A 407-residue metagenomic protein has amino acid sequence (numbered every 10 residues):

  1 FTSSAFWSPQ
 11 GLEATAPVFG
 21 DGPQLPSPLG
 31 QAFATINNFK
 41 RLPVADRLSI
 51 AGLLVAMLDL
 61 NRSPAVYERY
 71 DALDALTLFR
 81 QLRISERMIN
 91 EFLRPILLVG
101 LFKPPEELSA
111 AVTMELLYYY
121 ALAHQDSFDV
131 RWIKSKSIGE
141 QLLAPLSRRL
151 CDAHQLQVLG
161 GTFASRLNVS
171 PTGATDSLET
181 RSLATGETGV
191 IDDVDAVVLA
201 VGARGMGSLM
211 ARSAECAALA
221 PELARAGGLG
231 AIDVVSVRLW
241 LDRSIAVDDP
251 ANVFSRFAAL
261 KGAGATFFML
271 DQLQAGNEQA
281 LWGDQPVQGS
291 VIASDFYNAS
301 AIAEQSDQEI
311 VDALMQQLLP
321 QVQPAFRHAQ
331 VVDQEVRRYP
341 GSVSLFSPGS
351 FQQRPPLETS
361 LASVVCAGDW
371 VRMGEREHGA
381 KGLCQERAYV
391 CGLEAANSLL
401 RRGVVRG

Functional and structural regions predicted by a protein language model:
F1-A56, P64-A65: Dinucleotide-binding Rossmann-like beta1-alpha1 core, especially the glycine-rich loop that anchors the ADP
S49-S177, R181-A184, D193: Active-site/ligand-binding neighborhood in enzyme catalytic cores
L98-L101, Q317-T359: Flavin (FAD/FMN) cofactor-binding core of flavoprotein oxidoreductases
I133-K134, T162-I292, Y297-A303, D312-A313 (+2 more regions): Mid-domain catalytic core of redox enzymes that form a hydrophobic substrate pocket/lid adjacent to a catalytic redox
L150, D195, A396-R406: Short, hydrophobic alpha-helical segments
Q157-L159, V332-E335, V365: General small-molecule cofactor/ligand-binding pocket signal
Q279-Q285, P340-H378: FAD-binding beta-loop-beta segment adjacent to the flavin cofactor pocket
R372-L399, G403: A conserved FAD-binding loop/helix module that cradles the flavin
